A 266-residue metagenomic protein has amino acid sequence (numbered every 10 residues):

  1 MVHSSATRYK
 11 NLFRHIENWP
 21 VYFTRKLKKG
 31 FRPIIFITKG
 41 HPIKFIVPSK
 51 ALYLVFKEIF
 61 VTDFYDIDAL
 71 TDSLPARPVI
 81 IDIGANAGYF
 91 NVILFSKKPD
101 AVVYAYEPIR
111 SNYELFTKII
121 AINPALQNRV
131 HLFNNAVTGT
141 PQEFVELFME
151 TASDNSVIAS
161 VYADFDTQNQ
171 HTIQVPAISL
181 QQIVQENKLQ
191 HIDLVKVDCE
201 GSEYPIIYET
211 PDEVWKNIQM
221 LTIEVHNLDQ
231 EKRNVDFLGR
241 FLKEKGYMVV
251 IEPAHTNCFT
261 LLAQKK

Functional and structural regions predicted by a protein language model:
M1-K266: Phosphate/nucleotide-binding beta-alpha loop and adjacent structural elements of enzyme active sites
